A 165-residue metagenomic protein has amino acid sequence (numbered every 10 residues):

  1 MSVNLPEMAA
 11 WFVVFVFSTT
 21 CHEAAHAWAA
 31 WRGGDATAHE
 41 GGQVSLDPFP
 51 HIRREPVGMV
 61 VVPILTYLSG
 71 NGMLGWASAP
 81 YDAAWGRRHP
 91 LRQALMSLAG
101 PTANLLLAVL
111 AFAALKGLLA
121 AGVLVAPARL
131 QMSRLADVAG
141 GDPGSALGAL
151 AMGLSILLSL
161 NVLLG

Functional and structural regions predicted by a protein language model:
M1-G165: Hydrophobic transmembrane alpha-helices and their immediate loop junctions in multi-pass integral membrane proteins
